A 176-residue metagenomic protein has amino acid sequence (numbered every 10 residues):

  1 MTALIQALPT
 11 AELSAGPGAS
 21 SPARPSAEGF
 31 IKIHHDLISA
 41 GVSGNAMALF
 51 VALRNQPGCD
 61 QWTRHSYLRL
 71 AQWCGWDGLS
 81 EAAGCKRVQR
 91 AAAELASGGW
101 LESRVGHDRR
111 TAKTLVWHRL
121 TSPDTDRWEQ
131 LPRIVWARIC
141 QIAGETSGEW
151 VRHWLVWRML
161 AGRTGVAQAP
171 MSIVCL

Functional and structural regions predicted by a protein language model:
M1-I33, R127-W128: Long, low-complexity, charge-rich intrinsically disordered regions
T2-I5, C85-E145, R163: Winged-helix/helix-turn-helix nucleic-acid-interaction surface
A19-S20, R24, A40, H118 (+2 more regions): Alpha-helical interaction segments
S20, F50, A83-K86, L115 (+2 more regions): General helical secondary-structure elements
I33-A52, E129-M159: Short alpha-helical segments that sit at the start of domains
D36-S39, N45, R54-K113, L160-L176: Winged helix-turn-helix DNA-binding recognition segment
W62, W73-W76, W100, W117 (+4 more regions): A residue-identity detector for tryptophan
